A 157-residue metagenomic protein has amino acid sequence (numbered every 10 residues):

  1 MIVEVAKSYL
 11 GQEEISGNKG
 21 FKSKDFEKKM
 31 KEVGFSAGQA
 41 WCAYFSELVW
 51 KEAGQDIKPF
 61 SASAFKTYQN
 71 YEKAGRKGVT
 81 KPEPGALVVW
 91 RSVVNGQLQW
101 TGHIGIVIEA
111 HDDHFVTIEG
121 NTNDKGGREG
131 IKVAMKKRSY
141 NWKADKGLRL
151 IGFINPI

Functional and structural regions predicted by a protein language model:
M1-Q55: N-terminal capping segments
V3, Q55-G127: ...with weaker cross-activation on analogous glycine-rich loops/strands in unrelated enzymes
V5-Y9, K29, T67-A74, P156: Residues that form generic nucleotide/phosphate-binding pockets
G20-K24, S63, S139-N141: Helix N-terminus capping/helix-initiation residues
W41, L48, R76, W90-S92 (+1 more regions): Tryptophan-centered motif/residue detector
G75-G78, M135-N141: Intrinsically disordered, low-complexity boundary segments flanking structured domains
G126-K137: A short macromolecule-binding patch
R138-I157: Low-complexity, Gly/Ser/Thr/Pro-rich intrinsically disordered linker/tail segments
